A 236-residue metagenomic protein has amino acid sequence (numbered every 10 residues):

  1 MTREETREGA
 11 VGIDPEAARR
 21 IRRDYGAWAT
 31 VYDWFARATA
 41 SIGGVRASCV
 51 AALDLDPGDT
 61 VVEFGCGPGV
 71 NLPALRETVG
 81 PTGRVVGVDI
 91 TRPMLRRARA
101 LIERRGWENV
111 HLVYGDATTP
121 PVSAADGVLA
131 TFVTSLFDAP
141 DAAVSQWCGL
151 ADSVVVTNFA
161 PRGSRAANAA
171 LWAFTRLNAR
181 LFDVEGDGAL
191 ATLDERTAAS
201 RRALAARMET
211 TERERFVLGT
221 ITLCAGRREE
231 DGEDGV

Functional and structural regions predicted by a protein language model:
T2, T6-D54, V70-A74, R97 (+1 more regions): Conserved class I S-adenosyl-L-methionine
E16-R19, A38-T39, T157-R215: C-terminal alpha-helical "lid/dimerization" subdomain adjacent to the S-adenosyl-L-methionine
D54-T60: Short helix-loop-beta connector
V62-T118: Class I SAM-dependent methyltransferase SAM/SAH-binding core
T119-S123: Short conserved loop adjoining the S-adenosyl-L-methionine
G127-A139: A short SAM/SAH-binding and catalytic strip from SAM-dependent methyltransferases
D141-S153: A short glycine-rich, Lys/Arg-flanked "PGG" loop and its adjoining helix->strand segment in the class I
E209-V236: Core SAM-dependent methyltransferase catalytic element
